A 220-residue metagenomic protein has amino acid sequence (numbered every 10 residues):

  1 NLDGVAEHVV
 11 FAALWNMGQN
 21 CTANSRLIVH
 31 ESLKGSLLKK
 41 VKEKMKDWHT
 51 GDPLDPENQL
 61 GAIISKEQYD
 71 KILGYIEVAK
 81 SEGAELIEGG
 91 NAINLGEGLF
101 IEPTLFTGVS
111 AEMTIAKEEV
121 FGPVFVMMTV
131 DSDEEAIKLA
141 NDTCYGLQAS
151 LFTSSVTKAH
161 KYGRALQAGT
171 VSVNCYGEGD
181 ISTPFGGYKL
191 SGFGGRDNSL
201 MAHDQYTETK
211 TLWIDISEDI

Functional and structural regions predicted by a protein language model:
N1-S110, V173, D219: ALDH superfamily catalytic-core signature
I93, F100-I220: Conserved C-terminal structural/oligomerization subdomain of aldehyde/semialdehyde dehydrogenase
